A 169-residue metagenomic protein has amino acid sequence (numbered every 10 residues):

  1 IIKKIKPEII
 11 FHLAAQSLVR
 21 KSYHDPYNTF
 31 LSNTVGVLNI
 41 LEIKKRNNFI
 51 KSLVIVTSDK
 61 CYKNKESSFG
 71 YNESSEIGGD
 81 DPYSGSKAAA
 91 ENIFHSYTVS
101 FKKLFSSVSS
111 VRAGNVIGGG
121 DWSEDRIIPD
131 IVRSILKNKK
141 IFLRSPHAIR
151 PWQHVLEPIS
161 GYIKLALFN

Functional and structural regions predicted by a protein language model:
I1-K3, V19, K44, S74 (+2 more regions): Catalytic cores of nucleotide-enabled group-transfer and carboxylate-activating enzymes in metabolic and assembly-line
I1-L31: NAD(P)H-binding glycine-rich loop region in Rossmannoid oxidoreductase-like domains and their noncatalytic homologs
E8, R20, Y27, L38 (+4 more regions): Residues in well-ordered alpha-helical elements
I10-Q16, L53-S58, V111-A113: SDR active-site strand-loop-helix element
H24-E42, R46, K51-S52, C61-V116 (+1 more regions): Catalytic helix-loop patch of NAD(P)-dependent Rossmann-fold dehydrogenases
S32, G118-D125, H147-S160: Substrate-binding strand-loop-helix patch in Rossmann-like NAD(P)-dependent oxidoreductase/epimerase domains
S74, S100-S106, I131-L143: A short C-terminal helix-loop "cap" of Rossmann-like NAD(P)-dependent dehydrogenase/epimerase domains
P129-I141, W152-N169: Alpha-helical substrate-binding/gating segment
